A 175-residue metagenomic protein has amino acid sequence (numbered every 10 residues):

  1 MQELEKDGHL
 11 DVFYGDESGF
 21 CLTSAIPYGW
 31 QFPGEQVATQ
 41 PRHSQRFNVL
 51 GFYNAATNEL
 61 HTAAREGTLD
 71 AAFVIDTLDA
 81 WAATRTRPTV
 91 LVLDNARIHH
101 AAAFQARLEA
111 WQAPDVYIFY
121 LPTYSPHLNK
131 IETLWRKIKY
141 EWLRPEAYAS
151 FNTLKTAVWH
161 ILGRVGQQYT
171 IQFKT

Functional and structural regions predicted by a protein language model:
M1-T175: Short functional hotspots at interaction and active-site rims
